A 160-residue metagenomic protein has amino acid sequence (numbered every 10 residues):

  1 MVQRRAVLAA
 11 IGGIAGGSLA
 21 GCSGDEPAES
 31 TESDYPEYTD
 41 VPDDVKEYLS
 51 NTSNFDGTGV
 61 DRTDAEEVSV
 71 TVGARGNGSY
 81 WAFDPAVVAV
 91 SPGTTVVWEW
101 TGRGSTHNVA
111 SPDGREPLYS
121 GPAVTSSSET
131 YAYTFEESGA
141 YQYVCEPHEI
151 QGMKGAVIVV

Functional and structural regions predicted by a protein language model:
M1-V2: N-terminal secretory signal peptides
L8, G12-G24, E37-R62, T125-V160: Extracellular/periplasmic metallocenter environments
S23-T31: Bacterial lipoprotein signal-peptidase II cleavage site
T63-P92: N-terminal edge beta-strand
E67, T95, T106, K154: Exposed beta-strand and adjacent loop surfaces of beta-rich binding modules that mediate intermolecular recognition
S69-T71, V97, A156-I158: Soluble periplasmic/extracytoplasmic beta-strand elements of cell-envelope proteins
P85-R103, A132-F135: Beta-strand cores of secreted/periplasmic/IMS beta-sandwich domains, seen most often in copper-related folds
T101-S126: Histidine- and aromatic-enriched segments that form or immediately flank copper-ligand environments
